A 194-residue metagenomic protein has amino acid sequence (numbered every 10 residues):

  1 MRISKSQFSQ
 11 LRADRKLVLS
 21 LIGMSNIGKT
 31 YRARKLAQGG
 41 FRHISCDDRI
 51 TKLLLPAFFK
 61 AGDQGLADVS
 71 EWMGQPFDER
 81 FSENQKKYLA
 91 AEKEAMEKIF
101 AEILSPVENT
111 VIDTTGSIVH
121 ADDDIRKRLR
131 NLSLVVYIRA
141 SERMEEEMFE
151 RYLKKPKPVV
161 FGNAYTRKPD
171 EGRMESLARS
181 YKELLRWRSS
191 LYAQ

Functional and structural regions predicted by a protein language model:
M1-L17: Extreme N-terminal, non-catalytic leader segments that precede Walker-type/kinase nucleotide-binding cores
D14-L19, V107-N109: Pre-Walker A (Motif I) flank of P-loop NTPase domains
M24: P-loop (Walker A) phosphate-binding loop of NTP-binding proteins
I27: ATP-binding Walker
T30: Walker A/P-loop
Q38-C46: Post-Walker A helix-loop "phosphate-sensing" segment adjacent to the P-loop in P-loop NTPases
D48-K127: ATP-dependent small-molecule kinase phosphotransfer cores that center on conserved nucleotide phosphate-binding segments
N131-S189: A glycine- and Lys/Arg-enriched "phosphate-lid" helix/loop adjacent to the NTP-binding pocket of small-molecule kinases
